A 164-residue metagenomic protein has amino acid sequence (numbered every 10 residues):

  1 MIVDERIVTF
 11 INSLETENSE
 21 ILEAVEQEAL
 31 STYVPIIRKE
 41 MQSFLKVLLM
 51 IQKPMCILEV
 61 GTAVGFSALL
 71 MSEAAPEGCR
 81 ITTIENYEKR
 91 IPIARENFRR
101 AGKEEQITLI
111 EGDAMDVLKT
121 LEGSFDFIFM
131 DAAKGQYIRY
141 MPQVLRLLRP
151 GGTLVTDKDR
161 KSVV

Functional and structural regions predicted by a protein language model:
M1-F129, K134-V155, R160-V164: A short alpha-helical cap/connector motif
